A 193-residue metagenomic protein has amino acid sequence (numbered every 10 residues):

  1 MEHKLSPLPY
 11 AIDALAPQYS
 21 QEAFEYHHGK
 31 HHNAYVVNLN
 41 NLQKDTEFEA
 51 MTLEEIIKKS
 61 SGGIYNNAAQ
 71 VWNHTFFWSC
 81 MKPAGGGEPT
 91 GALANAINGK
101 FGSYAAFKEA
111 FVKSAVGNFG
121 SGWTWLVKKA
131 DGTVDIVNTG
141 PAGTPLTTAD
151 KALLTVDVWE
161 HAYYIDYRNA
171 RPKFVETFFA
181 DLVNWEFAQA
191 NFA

Functional and structural regions predicted by a protein language model:
M1-A193: Feature for soluble, non-membrane regions of globular proteins
